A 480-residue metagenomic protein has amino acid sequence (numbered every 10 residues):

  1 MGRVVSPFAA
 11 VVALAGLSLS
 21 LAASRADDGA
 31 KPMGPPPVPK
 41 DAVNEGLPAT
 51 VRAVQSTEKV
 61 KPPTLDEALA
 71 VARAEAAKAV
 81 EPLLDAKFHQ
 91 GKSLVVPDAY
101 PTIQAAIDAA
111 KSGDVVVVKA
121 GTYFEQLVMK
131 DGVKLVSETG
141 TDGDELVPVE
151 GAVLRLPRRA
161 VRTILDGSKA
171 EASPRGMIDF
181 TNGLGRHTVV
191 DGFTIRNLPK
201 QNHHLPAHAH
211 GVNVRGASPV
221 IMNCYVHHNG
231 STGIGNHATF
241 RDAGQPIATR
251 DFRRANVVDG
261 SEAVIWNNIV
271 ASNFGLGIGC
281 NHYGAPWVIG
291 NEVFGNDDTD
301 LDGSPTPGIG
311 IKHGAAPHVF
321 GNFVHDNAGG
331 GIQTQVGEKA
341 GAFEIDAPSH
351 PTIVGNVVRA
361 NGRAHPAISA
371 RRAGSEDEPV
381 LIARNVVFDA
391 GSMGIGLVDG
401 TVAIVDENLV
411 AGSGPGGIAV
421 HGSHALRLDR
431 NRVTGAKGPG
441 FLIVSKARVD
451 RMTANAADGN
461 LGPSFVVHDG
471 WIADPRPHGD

Functional and structural regions predicted by a protein language model:
M1-V11: Bacterial N-terminal signal peptides that target proteins for export
A9-S20: Bacterial N-terminal signal peptides
A42-L47, V51-Q55, P63, K87-H89 (+4 more regions): Acidic, glycine- and Ser/Thr-rich low-complexity intrinsically disordered tracts in extracellular/secreted proteins
F88-E125: Acidic Gly/Asp/Thr-rich repetitive segments characteristic of extracellular carbohydrate-active and adhesion proteins
D98, V133-H203: Right-handed parallel beta-helix/beta-spiral solenoid domain characteristic of secreted/periplasmic
K134-V136, A160, T188-D191, P219-M222 (+11 more regions): All-beta strand scaffolds that present successive hydrophobic residues in beta-strands
A160-T181, H203-N213, G230-G260, S272-N281 (+7 more regions): Extracellular beta-strand/beta-solenoid scaffold signature
